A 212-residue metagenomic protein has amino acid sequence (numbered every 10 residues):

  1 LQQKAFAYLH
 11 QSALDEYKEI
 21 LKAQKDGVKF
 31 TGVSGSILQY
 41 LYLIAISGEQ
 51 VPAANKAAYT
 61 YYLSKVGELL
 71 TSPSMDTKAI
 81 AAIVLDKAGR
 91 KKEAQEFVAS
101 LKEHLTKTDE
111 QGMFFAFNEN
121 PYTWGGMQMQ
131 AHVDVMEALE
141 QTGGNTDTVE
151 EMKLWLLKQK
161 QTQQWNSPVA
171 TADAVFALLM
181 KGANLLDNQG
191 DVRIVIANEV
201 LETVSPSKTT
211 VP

Functional and structural regions predicted by a protein language model:
L1-P212: Large, well-folded core regions of big proteins
